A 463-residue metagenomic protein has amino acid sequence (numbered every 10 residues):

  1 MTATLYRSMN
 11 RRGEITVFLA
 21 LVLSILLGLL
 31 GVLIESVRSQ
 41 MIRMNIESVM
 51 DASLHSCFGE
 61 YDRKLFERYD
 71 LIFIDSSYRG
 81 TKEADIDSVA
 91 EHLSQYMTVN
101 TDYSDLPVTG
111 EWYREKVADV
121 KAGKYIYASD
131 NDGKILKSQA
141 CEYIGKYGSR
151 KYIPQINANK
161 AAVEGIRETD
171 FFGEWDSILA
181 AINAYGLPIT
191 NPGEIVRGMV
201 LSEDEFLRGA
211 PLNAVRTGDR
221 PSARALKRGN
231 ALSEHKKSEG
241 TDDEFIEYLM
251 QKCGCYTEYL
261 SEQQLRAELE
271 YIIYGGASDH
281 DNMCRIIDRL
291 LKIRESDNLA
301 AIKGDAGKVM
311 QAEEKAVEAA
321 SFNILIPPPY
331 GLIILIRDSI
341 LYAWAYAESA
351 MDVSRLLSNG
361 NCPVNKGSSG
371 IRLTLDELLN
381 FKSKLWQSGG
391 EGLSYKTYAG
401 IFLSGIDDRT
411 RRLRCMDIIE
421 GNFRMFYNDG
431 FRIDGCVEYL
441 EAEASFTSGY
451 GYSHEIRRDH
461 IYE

Functional and structural regions predicted by a protein language model:
T2-A84: Alpha-helical assembly-interface signal, strongest on the long, hydrophobic N-terminal helix that forms
R63, D70-E463: Long, compositionally biased low-complexity segments
